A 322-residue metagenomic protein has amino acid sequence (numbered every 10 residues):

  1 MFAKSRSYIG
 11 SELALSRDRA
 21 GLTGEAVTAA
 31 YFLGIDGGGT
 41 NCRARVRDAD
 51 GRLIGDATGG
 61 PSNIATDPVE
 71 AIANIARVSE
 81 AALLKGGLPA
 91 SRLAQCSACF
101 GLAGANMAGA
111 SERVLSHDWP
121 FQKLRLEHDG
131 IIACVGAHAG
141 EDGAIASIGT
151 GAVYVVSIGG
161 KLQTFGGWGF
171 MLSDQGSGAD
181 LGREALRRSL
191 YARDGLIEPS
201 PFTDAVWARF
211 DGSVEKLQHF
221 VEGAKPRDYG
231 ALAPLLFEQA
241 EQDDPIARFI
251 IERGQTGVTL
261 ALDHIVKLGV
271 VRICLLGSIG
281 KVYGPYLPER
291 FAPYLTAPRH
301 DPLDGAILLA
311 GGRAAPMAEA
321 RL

Functional and structural regions predicted by a protein language model:
F2-G10, L15, G21-A94, G136-A144 (+1 more regions): ATP-binding/phosphotransfer module of carbohydrate and carboxylate kinases, centering on a glycine-rich
S97, L102-P199: Phosphate-binding/catalytic loop of phosphoryl-transfer enzymes
